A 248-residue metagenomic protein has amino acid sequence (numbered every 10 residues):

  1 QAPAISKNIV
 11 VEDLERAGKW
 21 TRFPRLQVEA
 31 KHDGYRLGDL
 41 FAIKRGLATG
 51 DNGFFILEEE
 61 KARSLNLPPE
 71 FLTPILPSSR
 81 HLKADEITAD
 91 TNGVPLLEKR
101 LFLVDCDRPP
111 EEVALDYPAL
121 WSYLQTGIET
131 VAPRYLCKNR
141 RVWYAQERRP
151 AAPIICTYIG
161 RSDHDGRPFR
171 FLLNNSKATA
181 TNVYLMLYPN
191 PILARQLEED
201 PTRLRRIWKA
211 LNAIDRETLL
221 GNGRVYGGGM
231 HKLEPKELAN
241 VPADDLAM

Functional and structural regions predicted by a protein language model:
Q1-V28: A conserved mid-domain beta-alpha-beta active-site/ligand-binding segment of alpha/beta enzyme cores
T21, V28-A247: Polybasic, glycine- and aromatic-enriched phosphate-binding surface used to engage nucleic acids
